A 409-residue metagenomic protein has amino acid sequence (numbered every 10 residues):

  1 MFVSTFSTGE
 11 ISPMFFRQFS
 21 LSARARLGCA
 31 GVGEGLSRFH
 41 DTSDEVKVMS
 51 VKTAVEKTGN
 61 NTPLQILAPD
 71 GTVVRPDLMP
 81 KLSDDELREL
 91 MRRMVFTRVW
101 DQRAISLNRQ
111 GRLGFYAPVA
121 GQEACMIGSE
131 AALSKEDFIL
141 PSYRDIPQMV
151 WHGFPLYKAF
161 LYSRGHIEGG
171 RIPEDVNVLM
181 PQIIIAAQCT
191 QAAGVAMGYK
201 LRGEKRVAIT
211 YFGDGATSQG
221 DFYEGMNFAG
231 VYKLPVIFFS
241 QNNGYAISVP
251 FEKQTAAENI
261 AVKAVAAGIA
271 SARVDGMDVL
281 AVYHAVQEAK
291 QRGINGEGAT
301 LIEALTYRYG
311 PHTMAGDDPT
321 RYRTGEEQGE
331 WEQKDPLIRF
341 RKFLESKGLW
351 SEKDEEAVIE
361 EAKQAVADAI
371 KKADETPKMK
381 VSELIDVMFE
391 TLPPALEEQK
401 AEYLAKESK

Functional and structural regions predicted by a protein language model:
S4-S7: Short linear motifs in intrinsically disordered, low-complexity N-terminal regions enriched in Ser/Thr with nearby
E10-P13: Intrinsically disordered, low-complexity segments enriched in serine/proline and basic residues
F15-A124, D317-T320, G325-K409: Conserved acidic/glycine
A68, P141, R273-D275: Structural signal for conserved beta-strand scaffold positions within catalytic alpha/beta enzyme cores
T72-V73, I146, N243-A246: A short, flexible beta-alpha/helix-coil linker loop
V99-Q102, S106-Y232, P250-A256, A261 (+1 more regions): Cofactor-binding active-site loop characterized by glycine-rich and histidine/acidic residues
Y143, A304-T306, M388: A general secondary-structure junction signal
M180-E375: Glycine-rich ThDP/TPP pyrophosphate-binding loop and its adjacent helix/strand module within ThDP-dependent enzymes
